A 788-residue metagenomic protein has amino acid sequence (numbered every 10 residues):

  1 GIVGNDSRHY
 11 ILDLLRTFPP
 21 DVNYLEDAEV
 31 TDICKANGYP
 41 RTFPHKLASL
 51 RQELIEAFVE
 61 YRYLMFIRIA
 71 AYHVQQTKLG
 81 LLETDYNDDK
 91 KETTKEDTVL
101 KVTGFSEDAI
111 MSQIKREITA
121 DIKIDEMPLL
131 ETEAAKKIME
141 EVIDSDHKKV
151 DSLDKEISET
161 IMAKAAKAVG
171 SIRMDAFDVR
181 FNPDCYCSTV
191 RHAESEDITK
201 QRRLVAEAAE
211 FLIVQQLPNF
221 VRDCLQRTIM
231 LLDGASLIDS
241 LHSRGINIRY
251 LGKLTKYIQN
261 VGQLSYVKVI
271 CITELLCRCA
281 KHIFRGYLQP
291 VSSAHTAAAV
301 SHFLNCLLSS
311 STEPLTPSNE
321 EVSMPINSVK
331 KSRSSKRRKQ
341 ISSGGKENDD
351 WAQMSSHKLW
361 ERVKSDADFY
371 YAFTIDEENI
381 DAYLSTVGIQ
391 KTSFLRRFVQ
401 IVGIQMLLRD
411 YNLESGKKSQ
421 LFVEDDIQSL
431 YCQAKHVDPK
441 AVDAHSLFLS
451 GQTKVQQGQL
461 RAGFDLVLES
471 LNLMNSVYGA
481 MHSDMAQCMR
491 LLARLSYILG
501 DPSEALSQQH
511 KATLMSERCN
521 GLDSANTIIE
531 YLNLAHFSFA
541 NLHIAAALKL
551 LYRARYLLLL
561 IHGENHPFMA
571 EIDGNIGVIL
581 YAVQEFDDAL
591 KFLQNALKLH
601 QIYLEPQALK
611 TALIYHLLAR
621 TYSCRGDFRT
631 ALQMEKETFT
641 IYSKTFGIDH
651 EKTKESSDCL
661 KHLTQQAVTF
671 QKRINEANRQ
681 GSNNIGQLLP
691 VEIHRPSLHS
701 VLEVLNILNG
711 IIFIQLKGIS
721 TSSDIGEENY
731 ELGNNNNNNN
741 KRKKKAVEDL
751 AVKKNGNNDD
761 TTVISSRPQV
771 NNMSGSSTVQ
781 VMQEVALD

Functional and structural regions predicted by a protein language model:
G1-P20: Conserved metal-phosphate-binding beta-hairpin within the catalytic cores of diverse ATP-dependent phosphoryl-transfer
F18-D788: Intrinsic-disorder-linked linear interaction elements in eukaryotic regulatory proteins
